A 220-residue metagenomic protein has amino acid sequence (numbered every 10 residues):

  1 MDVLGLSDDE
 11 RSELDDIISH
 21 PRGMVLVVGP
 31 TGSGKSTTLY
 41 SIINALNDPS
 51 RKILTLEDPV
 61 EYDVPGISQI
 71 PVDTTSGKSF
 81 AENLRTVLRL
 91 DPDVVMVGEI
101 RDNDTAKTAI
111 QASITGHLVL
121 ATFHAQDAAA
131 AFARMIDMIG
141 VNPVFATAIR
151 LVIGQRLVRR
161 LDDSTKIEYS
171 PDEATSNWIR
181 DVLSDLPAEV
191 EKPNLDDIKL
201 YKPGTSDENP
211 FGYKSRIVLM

Functional and structural regions predicted by a protein language model:
M1-M220: Short, flexible helix-loop junctions that flank or precede catalytic/ligand sites
